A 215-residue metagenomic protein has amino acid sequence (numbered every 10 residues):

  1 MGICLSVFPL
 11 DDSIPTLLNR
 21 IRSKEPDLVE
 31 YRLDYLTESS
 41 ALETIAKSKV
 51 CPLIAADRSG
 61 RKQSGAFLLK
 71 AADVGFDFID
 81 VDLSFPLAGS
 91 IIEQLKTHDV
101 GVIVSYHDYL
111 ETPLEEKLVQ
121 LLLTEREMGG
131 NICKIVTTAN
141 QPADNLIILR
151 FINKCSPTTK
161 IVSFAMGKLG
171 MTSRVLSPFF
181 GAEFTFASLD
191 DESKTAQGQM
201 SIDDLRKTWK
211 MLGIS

Functional and structural regions predicted by a protein language model:
M1, S39-D57, G89-S105, K160-F164 (+1 more regions): P-loop/Walker A phosphate-binding loop and immediately adjacent motor/lid segment at beta-alpha junctions
M1-G65, D73: Conserved N-terminal beta1-alpha1 strand-loop-helix module at the mouth
S6-F8, D27-L36, I54-R61, F76-A88 (+3 more regions): Catalytic beta/alpha-barrel core
E25-P26, K49-C51, A71-F78, Q94-V104 (+3 more regions): Glycine-enriched alpha-helix->loop->beta-strand junction motifs that scaffold or abut catalytic
D34-K49, K62-Q63, L83-D99, P113-K117 (+2 more regions): Active-site-adjacent beta->alpha loops and helix N-cap segments on the catalytic face of soluble alpha/beta enzymes
K117-E125: Anionic-ligand binding region
C155-S215: C-terminal alpha-helical cap/extension of soluble enzyme domains
